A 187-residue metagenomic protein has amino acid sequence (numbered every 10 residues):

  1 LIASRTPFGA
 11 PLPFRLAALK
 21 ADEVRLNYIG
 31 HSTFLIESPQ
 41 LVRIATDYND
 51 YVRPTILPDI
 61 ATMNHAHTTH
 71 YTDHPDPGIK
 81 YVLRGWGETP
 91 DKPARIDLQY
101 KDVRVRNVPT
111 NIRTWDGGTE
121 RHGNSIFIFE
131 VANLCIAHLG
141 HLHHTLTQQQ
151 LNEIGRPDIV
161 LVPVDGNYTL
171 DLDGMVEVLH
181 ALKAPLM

Functional and structural regions predicted by a protein language model:
L1-R113, E130, L134-L139, D158-V162: Metallo-beta-lactamase
I112-L182: Active-site-proximal loop/helix segments of hydrolase catalytic cores
M187: Residue-level signal for inorganic ion chemistry
